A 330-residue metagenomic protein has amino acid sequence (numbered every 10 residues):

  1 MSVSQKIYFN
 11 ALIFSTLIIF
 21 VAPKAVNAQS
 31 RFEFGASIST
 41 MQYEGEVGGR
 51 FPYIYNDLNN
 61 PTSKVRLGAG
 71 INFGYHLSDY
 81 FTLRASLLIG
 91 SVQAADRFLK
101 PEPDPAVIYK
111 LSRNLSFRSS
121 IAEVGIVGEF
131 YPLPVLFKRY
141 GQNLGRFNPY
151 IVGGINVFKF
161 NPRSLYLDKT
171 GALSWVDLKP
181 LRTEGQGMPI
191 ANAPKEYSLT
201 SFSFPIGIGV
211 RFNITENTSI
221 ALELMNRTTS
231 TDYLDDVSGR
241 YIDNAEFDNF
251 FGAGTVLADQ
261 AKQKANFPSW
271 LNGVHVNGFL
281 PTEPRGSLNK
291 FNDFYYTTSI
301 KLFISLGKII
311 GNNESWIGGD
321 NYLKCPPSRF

Functional and structural regions predicted by a protein language model:
S30, S63-L67, S120-V124, F147 (+2 more regions): Residues that define the transmembrane beta-barrel architecture of outer-membrane proteins
A36-I38, A69-Y75, I126-F130, G153-I155 (+3 more regions): Residues on the lipid-exposed face of transmembrane beta-strands in outer-membrane beta-barrel proteins
M41-N72: Surface-exposed strand-loop-strand hairpins of Gram-negative outer-membrane beta-barrel proteins
E44, Y80-L83, V135-L136, N217-I220 (+1 more regions): Repeated loop/turn-to-beta-strand initiation elements of outer-membrane beta-barrel proteins
I54-N60, K110-F117, F137-Y140, I190-E196 (+1 more regions): Extracellular loop and loop/strand-boundary signature of outer-membrane beta-barrel proteins
Y75-D79, P132-P134, K159, F212-I214 (+1 more regions): Outer-membrane beta-barrel strand-turn architecture
D79-T82, L87-V176: Gram-negative (and chloroplast) outer-membrane scaffold detector with strong preference for beta-barrel transmembrane
T215-F330: Predominantly the C-terminal beta-signal and adjacent terminal strand-loop region of outer-membrane beta-barrel
